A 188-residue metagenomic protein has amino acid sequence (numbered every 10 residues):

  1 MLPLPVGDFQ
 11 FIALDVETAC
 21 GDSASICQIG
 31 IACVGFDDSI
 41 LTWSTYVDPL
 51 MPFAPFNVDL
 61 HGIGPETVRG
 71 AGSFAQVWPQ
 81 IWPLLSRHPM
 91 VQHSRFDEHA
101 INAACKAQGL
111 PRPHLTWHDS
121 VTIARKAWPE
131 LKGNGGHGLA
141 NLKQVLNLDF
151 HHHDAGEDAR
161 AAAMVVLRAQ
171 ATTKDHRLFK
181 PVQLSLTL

Functional and structural regions predicted by a protein language model:
M1-L115, E130, L139-H153: Conserved non-catalytic scaffold segment of RNase H-like nuclease domains
M1-L4, V145, G156, A163-L188: Acidic two-metal-ion nuclease catalytic site recognized across multiple nuclease folds, prominently DnaQ/RNase D-T
V77, A124, A162: Short Asp/Glu-rich motifs
E98, S120, A155-R160: Conserved glycosyltransferase catalytic-site signature
P111-T116, G135, D175-H176: Short, structured loop/turn "capping" segments at alpha-beta junctions
H118-G136: Short alpha-helix plus adjacent loop in nuclease-associated cores
